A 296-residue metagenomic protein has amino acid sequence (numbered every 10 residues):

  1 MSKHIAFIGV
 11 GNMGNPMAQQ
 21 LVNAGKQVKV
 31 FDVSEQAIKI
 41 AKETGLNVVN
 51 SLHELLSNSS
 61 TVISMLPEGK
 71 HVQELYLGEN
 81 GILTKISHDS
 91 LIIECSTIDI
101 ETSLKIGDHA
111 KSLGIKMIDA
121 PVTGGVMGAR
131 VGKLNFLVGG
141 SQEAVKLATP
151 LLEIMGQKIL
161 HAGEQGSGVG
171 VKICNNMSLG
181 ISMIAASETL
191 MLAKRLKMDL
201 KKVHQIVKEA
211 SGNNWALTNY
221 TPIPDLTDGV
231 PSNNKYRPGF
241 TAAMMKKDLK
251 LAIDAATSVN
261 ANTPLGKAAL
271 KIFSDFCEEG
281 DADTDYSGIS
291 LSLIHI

Functional and structural regions predicted by a protein language model:
M1-M65, S90, V126, H161: NAD(P)+-binding Rossmann beta1-loop-alpha1 motif at the extreme N-terminus of oxidoreductases
I5, I98-N176: Rossmann-fold dinucleotide-binding core
M13, M17, M65, C95 (+3 more regions): Methionine-biased hydrophobic packing positions in alpha-helices, especially within tandem helical repeat solenoids
V28, V48, M117-I118, I159 (+2 more regions): Hydrophobic beta-strand scaffold residues
L52-K116: Rossmann-fold NAD(P) dinucleotide-binding segment
G168-A268, I272-I289: Helical "substrate-binding/catalytic lid" subdomain of Rossmann-like NAD(P)-dependent dehydrogenases/reductases
I294-I296: Conserved small/polar residues in nucleotide/adenosyl-binding loops
